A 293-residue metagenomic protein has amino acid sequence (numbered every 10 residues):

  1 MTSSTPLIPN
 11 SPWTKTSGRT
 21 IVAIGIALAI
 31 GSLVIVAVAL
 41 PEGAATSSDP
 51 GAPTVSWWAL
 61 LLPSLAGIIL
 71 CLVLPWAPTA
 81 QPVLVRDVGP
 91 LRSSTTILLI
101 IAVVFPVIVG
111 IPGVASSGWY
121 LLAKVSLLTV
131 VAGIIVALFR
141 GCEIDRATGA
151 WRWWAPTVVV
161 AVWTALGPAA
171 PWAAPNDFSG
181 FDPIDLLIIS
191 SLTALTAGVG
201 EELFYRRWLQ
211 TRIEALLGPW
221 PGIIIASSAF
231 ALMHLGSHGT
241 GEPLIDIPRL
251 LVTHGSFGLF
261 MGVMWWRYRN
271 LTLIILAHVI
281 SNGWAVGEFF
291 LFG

Functional and structural regions predicted by a protein language model:
M1-G141, G293: N-terminal, membrane-interfacial amphipathic/helix-forming hydrophobic leader that caps and precedes the first
T5-P12, P156-G293: Transmembrane helix-loop-helix hairpins at the membrane interface of multi-pass integral membrane proteins
T46-T54, F105-G200: Juxtamembrane helix-loop-helix connectors linking adjacent transmembrane helices in multi-pass membrane enzymes
T79-L91, C142-W151, Q210-L217: Membrane-interface helix-boundary motifs at transmembrane edges
